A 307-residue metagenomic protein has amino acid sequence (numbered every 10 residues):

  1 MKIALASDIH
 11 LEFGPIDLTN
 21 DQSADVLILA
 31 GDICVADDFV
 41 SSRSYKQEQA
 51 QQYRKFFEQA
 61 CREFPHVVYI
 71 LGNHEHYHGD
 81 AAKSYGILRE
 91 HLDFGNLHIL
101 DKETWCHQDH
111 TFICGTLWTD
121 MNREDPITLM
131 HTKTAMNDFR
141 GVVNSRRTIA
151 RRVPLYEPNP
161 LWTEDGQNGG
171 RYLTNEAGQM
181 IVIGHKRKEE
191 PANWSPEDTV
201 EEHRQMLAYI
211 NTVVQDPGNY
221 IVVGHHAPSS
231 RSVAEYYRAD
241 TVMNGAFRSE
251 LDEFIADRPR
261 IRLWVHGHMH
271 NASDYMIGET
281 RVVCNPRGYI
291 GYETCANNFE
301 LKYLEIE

Functional and structural regions predicted by a protein language model:
M1-A4, T104-C114, G218-N219, M276-R281: Beta-strand-turn-beta hairpins that frame and shape the catalytic cleft of phosphate-ester-processing enzymes
M1-Y69, H76-S84: N-terminal active-site segment of His-dependent metallophosphoesterases
L5-S7, L27-D32, V68-N73, H98-K102 (+3 more regions): Active-site neighborhood of phospho(di)ester-bond hydrolases with catalytic His/Asp-centered motifs
H10-I16, C34-D38, H74-K83, T104-C106 (+4 more regions): Active-site environment of divalent metal-dependent phosphoester hydrolases
G14-D21, F57-C61, I99-D109, M206-G218: Short amphipathic alpha-helices and their capping/turn segments at secondary-structure boundaries
S23, A234-R262, M269-E307: Binuclear metal-dependent phosphoesterase catalytic core
H66-N144: A basic- and aromatic-enriched beta-loop-alpha substructure that forms the phosphate/nucleotide- and DNA/RNA-contacting
I113-I221, H226-R238: Active-site-proximal loop/helix segment associated with metal-binding centers of metalloenzymes
